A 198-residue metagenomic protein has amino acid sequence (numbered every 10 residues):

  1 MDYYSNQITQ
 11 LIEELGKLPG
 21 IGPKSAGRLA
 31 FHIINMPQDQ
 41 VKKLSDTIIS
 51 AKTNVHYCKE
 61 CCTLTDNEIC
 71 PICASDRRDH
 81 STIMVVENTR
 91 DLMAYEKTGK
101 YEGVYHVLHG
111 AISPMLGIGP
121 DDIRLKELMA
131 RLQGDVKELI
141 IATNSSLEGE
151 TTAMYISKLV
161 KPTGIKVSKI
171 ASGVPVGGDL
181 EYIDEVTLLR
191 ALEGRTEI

Functional and structural regions predicted by a protein language model:
D2-I8, K17, A30-L92: Cys/His-rich Zn2+-binding cysteine-cluster or related metal-binding knuckle/ribbon modules and their
T9-E13, G27-F31, K42, D46 (+8 more regions): Solvent-exposed alpha-helical segments within well-ordered globular domains of core cellular machineries
E14, L18, M36, A51-N54 (+9 more regions): Conserved, well-folded catalytic cores of nucleic-acid-processing and energy-transducing macromolecular machines
P19, Q38, A51, T63 (+3 more regions): Conserved phosphate/pyrophosphate-binding and hydrolysis machinery centered on Walker-type P-loop NTPases, extending
A26, S75-T143: Extended interfacial segments that mediate partner engagement and assembly in macromolecular machines
R28, K43, E68, K100 (+5 more regions): Residue-level signal for pocket-adjacent positions within structured domains
M129-I198: Long C-terminal interaction/binding lobes of large macromolecular proteins
